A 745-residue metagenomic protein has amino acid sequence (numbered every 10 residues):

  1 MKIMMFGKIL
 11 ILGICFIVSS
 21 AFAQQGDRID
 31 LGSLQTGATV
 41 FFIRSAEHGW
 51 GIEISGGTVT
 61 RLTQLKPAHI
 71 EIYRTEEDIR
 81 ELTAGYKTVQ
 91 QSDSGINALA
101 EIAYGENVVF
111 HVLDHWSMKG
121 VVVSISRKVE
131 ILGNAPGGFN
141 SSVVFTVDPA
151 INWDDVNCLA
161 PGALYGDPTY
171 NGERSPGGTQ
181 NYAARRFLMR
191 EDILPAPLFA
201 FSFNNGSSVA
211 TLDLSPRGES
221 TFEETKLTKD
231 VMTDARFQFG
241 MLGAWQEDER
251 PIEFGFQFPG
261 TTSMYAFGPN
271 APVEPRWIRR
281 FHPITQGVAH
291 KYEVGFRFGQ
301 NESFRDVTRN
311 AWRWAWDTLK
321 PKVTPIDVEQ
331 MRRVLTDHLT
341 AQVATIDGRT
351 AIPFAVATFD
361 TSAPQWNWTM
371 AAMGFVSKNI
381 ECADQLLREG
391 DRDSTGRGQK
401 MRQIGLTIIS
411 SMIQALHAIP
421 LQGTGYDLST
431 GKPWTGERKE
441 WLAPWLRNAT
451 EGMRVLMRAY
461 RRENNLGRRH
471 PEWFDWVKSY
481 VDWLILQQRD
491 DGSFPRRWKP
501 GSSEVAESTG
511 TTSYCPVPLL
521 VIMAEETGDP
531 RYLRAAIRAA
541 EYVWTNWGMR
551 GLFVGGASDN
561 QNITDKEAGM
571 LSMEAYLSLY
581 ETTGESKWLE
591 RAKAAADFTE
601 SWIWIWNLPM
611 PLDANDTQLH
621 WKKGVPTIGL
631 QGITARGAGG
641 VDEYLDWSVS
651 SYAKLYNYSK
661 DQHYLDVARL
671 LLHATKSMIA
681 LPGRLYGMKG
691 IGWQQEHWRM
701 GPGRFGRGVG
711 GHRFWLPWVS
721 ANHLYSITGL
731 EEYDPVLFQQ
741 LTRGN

Functional and structural regions predicted by a protein language model:
M1-I9: Positively charged n-region of N-terminal signal peptides that target proteins for export
K8-S19: Bacterial N-terminal signal peptides
A21-A23: Boundary at the C-terminal end of the N-terminal hydrophobic targeting segment
Q25-L34: Intrinsically disordered, low-structural-confidence terminal and linker regions
L34, A46, E53-Q286: Beta-strand/loop-rich accessory regions of lumenal/periplasmic or secreted enzymes, predominantly carbohydrate-active
Q90-I96, G105-N107, M118-V123, G133-A135 (+4 more regions): Short, solvent-exposed loop/edge-beta patches enriched in aromatic
R280-R305, I727: Short Pro-Gly-centered flexible turn/kink motifs
E302-N745: Glycan-recognition and catalytic cores of secretory/periplasmic carbohydrate-active enzymes
